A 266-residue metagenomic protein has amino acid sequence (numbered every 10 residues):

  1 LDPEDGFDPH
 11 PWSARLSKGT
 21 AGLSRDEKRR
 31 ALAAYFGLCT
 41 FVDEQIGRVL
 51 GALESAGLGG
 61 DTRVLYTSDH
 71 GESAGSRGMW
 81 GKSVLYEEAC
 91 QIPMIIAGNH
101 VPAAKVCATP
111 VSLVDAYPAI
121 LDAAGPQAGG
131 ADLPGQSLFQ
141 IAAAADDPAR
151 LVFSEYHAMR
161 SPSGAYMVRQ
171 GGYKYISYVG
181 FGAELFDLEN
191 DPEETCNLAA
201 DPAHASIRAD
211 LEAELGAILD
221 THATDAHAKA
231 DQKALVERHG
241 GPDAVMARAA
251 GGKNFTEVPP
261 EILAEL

Functional and structural regions predicted by a protein language model:
L1-D61, L65-P110, A123-P126, G130 (+2 more regions): Active-site-proximal cap/lid insertion segments
P3-F7, V42, G60, S154 (+5 more regions): Intrinsic disorder/low-complexity signal
F7, P11-E27, A200-L266: Long, internal low-complexity/basic segments
F36-C39, D43, G47-L50, E54 (+5 more regions): Non-transmembrane alpha-helical segments in soluble domains of secreted/periplasmic/extracellular proteins
H70-S76, V114-Y117, D122-L188, E193 (+6 more regions): C-terminal cap/loop subdomain of S1 sulfatases and analogous C-terminal strand-loop tails that border
R77, L198-D201: Residue-level signal for well-ordered alpha-helical positions
P102-K105, E193-N197: Short small-residue beta-strand/loop micro-motif enriched in glycine and branched aliphatics
